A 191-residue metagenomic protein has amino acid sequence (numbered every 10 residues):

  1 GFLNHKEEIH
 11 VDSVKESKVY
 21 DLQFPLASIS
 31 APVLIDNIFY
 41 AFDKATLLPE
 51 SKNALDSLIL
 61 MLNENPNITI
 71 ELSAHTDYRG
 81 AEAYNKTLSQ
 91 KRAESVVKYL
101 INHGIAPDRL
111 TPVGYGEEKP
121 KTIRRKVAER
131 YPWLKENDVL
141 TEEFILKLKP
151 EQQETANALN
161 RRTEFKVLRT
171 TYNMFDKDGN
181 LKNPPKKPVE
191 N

Functional and structural regions predicted by a protein language model:
G1-T69, D108, L168-N191: Periplasmic peptidoglycan-binding/tethering modules of Gram-negative envelope proteins
L72: Conserved phosphate/oxyanion-binding catalytic-loop motifs
H75-N191: Periplasmic OmpA-like peptidoglycan-binding domain that tethers envelope proteins to the cell wall
